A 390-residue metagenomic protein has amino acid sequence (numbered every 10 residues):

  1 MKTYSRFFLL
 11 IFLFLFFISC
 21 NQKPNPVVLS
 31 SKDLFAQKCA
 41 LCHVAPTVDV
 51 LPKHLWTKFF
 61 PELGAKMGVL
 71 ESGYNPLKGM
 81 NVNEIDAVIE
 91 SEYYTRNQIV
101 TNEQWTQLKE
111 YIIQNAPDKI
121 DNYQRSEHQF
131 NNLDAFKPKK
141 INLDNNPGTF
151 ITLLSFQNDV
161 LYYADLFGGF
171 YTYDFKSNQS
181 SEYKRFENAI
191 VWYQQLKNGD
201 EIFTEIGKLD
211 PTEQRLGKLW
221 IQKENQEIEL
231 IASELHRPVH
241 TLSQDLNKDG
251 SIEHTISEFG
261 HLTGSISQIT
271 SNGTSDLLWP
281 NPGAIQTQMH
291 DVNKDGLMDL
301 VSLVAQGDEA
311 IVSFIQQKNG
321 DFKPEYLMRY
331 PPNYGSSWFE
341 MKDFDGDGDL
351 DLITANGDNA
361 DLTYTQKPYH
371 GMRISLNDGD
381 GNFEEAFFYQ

Functional and structural regions predicted by a protein language model:
M1-S30: Bacterial Sec-dependent N-terminal signal peptides
N21-L29, Q37-Q390: Beta-propeller-forming repeat regions
